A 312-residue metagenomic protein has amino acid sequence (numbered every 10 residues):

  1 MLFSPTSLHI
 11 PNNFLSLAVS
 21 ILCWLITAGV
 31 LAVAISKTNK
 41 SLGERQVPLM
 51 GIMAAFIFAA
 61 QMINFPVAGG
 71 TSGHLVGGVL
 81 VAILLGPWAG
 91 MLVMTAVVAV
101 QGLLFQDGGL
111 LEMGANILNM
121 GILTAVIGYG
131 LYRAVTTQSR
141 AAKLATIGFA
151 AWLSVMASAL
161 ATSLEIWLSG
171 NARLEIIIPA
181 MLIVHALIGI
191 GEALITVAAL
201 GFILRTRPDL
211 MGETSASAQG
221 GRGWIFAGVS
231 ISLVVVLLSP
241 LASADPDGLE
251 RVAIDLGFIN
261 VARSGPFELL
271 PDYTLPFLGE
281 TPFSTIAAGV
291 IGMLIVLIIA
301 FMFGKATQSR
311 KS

Functional and structural regions predicted by a protein language model:
L2-F3, H9-N13, L17, I21-L80: Hydrophobic transmembrane alpha-helices
P5-I21, G43, V67-S72, L111-A115 (+3 more regions): Interfacial loop-to-helix junctions that mark the boundaries of transmembrane helices in multi-pass membrane
L31-S41, G102-L104, A134-V135, A300-K305 (+1 more regions): C-terminal ends of transmembrane helices
N64-T124: Alpha-helical membrane segments and adjacent membrane-interface helices in multi-pass membrane proteins
N119-S158, T162: Short helix-perturbing small/polar motifs within transmembrane alpha-helices
T146-G148, L153, L164-R222: Glycine-rich ThDP/TPP pyrophosphate-binding loop and its adjacent helix/strand module within ThDP-dependent enzymes
L160, S243-P271: Juxtamembrane non-transmembrane "cap" segments at the membrane-aqueous interface of multi-pass membrane proteins
L270-I298: Individual transmembrane alpha-helix segments
